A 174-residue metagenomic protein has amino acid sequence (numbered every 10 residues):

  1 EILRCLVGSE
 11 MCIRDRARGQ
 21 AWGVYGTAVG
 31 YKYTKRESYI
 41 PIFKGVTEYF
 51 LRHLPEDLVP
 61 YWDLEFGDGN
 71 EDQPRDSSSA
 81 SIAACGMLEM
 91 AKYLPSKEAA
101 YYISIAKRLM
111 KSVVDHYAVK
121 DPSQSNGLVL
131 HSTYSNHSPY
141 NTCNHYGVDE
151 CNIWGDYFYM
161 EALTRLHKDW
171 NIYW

Functional and structural regions predicted by a protein language model:
E1-G8, C12-I13: Single conserved hydrophobic/aromatic residue that forms the stacking wall/gate of nucleotide- or nucleobase-binding
S9, F43-E71: Flexible internal linker/loop segments at domain or repeat junctions
R14-V24, S77, S81, Y157: Start-of-helix signal in alpha-solenoid helical-repeat scaffolds, especially tetratricopeptide repeats
G19-E56: Oxyanion-binding "anion nests"
V24-T27, I42-F43, Y61-D63, S78 (+1 more regions): Short, conserved beta-strand edge motifs with alternating hydrophobic and charged residues
D72-W174: CBM-like carbohydrate-recognition segments
